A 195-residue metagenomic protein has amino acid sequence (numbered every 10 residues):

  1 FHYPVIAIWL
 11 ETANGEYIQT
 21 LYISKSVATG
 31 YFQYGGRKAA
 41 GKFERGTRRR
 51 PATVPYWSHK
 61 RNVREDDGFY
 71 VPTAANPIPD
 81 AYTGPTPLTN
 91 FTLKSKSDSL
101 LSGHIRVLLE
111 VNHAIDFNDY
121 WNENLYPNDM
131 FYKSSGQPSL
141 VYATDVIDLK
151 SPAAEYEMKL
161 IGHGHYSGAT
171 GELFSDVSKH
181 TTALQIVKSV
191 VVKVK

Functional and structural regions predicted by a protein language model:
H2-I6: Short coil-to-beta strand junction motifs in C2/discoidin
A7-E11: Beta-strand signatures of extracellular beta-sandwich domains
A13-F117: Structured domain cores in non-transmembrane regions
T86-K195: Glycine-rich, aromatic-bearing surface loops/beta-hairpins
